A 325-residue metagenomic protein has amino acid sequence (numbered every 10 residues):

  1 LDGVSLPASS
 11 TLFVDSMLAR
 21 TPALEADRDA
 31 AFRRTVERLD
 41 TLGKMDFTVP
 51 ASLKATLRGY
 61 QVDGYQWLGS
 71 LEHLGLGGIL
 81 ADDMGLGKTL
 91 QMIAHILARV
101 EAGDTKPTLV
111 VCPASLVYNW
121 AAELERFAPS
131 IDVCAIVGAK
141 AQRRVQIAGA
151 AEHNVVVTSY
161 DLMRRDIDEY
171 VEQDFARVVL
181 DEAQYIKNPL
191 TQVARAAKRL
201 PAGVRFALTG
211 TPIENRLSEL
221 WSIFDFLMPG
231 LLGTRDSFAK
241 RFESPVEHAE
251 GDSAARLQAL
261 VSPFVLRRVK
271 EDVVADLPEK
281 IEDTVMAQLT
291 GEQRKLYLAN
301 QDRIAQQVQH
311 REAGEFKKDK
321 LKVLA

Functional and structural regions predicted by a protein language model:
L1-R38: Accessory nucleic-acid engagement/destabilization modules that flank
A23-E250, Q258-A325: ASCE P-loop NTPase motor core, strongest for the SF2 helicase catalytic module
